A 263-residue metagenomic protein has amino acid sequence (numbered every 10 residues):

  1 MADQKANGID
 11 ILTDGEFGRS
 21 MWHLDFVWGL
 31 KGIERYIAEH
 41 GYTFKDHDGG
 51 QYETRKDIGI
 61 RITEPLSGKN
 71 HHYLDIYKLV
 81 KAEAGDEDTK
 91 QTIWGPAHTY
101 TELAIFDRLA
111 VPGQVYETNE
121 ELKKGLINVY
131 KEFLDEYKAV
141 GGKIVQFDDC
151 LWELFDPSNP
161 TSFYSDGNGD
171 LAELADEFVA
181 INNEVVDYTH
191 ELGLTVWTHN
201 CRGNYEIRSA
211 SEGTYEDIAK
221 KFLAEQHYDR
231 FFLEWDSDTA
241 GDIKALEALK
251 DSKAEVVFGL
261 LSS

Functional and structural regions predicted by a protein language model:
M1-S263: Domain-level signal for soluble alpha/beta catalytic cores
